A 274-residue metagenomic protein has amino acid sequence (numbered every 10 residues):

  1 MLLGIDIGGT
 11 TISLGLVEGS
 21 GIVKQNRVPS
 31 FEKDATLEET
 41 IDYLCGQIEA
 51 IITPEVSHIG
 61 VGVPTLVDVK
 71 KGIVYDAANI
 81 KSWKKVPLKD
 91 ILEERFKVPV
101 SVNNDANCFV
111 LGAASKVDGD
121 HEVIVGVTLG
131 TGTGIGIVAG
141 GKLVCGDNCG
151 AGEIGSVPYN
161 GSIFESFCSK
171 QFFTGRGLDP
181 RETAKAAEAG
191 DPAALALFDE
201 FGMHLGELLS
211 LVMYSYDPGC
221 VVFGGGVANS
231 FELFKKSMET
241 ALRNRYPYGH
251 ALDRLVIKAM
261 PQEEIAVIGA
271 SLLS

Functional and structural regions predicted by a protein language model:
M1-H58, V67-K71, L92-K97, S115-V125 (+1 more regions): ATP-binding/phosphotransfer module of carbohydrate and carboxylate kinases, centering on a glycine-rich
D6, G60-P64, N103, V125-G132 (+1 more regions): Short beta-strand segments
S30-E32, S82-W83, G150-E153: A short acidic/small-residue loop/turn micro-motif
G72-K85: A charged helix-plus-loop insertion that forms the helical arch/lid used to bind and gate nucleic-acid substrates
N79-K81, S101-N107, G126-L129, K258-V267: Active-site nucleophile and cofactor-binding loops and adjacent substrate-binding regions of central metabolic enzymes
E93, V98-A113: ATP-dependent carbohydrate kinase catalytic cores
A106, T133, G226-V227: Active-site metal-binding loops of divalent metal-dependent hydrolases
H121-K170: Glycine-rich phosphate-binding loop of actin/hexokinase-like ATP-binding domains
